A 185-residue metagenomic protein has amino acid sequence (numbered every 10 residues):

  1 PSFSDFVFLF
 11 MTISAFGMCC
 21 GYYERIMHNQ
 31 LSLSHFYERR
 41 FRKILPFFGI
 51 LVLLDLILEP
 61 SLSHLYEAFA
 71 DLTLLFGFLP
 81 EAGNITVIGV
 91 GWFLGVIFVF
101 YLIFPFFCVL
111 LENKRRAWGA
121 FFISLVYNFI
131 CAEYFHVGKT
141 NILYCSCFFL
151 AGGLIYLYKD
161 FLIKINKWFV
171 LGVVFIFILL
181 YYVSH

Functional and structural regions predicted by a protein language model:
P1-I26, I44-F48: Functionally critical transmembrane alpha-helices in membrane proteins and complexes, commonly lining
S2, F8, I26-M27, H64 (+3 more regions): Homeobox/homeodomain signature
V7, I13-F16, I97, Y101 (+1 more regions): A structural signal for well-ordered alpha-helical segments within the folded catalytic domains of diverse enzymes
M11, F69-I88, W92, I103-H185: Aromatic-enriched alpha-helical transmembrane segments of multi-pass intramembrane proteins
C19-G21, L33-R40, I44-F98, N128-F129 (+1 more regions): Membrane-interface helix-loop-helix regions
Y22-Q30, L58-L62, L111, R115 (+1 more regions): Membrane-interfacial segments
